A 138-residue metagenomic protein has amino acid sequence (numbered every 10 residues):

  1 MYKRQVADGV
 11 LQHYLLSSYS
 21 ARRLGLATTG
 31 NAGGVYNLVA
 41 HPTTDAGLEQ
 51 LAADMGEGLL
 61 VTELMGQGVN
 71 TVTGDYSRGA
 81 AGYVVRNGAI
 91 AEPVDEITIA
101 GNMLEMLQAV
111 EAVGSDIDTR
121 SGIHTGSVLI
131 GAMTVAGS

Functional and structural regions predicted by a protein language model:
K3-S138: Dual-mode signal for accessory low-complexity, basic/Gly-rich regions
